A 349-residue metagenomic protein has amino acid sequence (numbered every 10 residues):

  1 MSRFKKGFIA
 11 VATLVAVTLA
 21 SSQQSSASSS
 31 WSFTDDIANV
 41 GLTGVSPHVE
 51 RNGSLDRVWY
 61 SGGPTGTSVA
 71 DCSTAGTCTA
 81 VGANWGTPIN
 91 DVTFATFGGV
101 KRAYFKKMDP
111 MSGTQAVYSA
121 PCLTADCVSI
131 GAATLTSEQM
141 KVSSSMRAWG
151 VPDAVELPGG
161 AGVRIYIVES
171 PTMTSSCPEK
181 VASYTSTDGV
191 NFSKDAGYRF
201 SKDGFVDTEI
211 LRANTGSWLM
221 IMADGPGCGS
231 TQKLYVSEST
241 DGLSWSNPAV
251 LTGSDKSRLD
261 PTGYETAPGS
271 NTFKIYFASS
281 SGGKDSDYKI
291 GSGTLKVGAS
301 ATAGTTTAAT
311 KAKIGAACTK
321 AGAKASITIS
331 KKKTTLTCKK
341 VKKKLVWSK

Functional and structural regions predicted by a protein language model:
S2-A27: Secretory targeting and sorting signals
K5-I9, T13, D71-C72, E179-K180 (+3 more regions): Generic alpha-helix initiation/capping and coil-helix boundary signal
K6-F8, A12-L14, C78, T114 (+2 more regions): Low-complexity, intrinsically disordered short peptide segments enriched in small/polar/basic residues
V15-A16, L251, S326: Generic detector of short alpha-helix boundary/capping microenvironments and adjacent low-complexity segments
S21-Q23, D188, D241, T334: Generic detector of short, well-ordered, non-transmembrane alpha-helical segments enriched in hydrophobic residues
Q24-S28, G298-K349: Polybasic, low-complexity, intrinsically disordered segments
S28-T302: Carbohydrate-active catalytic/glycan-binding domains of CAZyme proteins, especially the secreted or lumenal ectodomains
